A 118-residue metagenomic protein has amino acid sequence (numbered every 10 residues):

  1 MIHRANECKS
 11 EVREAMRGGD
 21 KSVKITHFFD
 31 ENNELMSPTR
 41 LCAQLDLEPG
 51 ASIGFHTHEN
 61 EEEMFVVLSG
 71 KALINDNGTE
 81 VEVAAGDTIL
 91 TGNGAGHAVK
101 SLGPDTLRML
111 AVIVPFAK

Functional and structural regions predicted by a protein language model:
M1-T39: A short, N-terminal "cap"/entry segment at the start of jelly-roll beta-barrel domains of the cupin/DSBH fold
H27-E31, A43-H58, N93: Conserved short histidine dyad/triad with adjacent acidic residue
M36-S37, I53-H58, K100-L102: Short histidine-centered beta-strand/loop micro-motifs that create catalytic or ligand/metal-coordination sites
Q44-E48, T57-I74, V112: Short, conserved beta-strand element in jelly-roll/cupin
P49, N60-E61, T79, A95-G96 (+1 more regions): A generic "binding-loop/recognition-motif" signal
S52-G54, L73, I89, G94-V99: Histidine-centered metal-chelating micro-motifs
G78-N93: Short acidic-glycine-tyrosine-enriched beta hairpin
N93-K118: Ligand-binding loop in jelly-roll beta-barrel domains
